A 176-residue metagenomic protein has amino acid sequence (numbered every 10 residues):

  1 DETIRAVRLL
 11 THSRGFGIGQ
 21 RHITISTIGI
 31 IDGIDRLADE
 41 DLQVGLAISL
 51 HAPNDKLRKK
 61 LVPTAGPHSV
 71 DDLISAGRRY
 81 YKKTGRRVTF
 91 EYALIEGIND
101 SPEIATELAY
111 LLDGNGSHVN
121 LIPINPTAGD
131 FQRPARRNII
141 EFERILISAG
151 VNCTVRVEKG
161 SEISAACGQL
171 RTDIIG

Functional and structural regions predicted by a protein language model:
D1-A149, C153-T154: Conserved AdoMet/S-adenosylmethionine-binding subsite of the radical SAM
S148, E158-G176: Radical SAM enzyme core and accessory elements
